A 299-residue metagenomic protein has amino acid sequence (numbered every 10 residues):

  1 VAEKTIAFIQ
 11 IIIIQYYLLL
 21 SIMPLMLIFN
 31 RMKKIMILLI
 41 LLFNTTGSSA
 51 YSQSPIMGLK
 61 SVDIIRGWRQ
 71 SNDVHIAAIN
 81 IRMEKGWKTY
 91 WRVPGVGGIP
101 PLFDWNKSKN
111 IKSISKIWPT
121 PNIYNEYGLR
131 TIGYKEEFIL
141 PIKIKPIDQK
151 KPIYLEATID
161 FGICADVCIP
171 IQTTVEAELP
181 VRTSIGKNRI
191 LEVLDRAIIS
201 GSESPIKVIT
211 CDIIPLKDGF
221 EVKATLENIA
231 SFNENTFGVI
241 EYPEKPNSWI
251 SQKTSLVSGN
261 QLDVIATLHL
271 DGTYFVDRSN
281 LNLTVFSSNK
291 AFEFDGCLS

Functional and structural regions predicted by a protein language model:
V1, M23-M26: Methionine residue identity
V1-E3, A7: Acidic, Ala/Val/Gly-enriched low-complexity intrinsically disordered segments
Q10-I13, R31, T45: Generic detector of N-terminal low-structure segments
Y17-L18: Short hydrophobic targeting helices and cationic amphipathic motifs that mediate membrane/organellar targeting
M26-I35: Positively charged n-region of N-terminal signal peptides that target proteins for export
I35-N44: Sec-dependent N-terminal signal peptides
A50-S299: Extracellular/lumen-exposed scaffold segments
